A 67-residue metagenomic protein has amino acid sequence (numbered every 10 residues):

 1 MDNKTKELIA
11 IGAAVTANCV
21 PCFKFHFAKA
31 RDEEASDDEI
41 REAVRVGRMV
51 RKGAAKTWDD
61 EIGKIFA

Functional and structural regions predicted by a protein language model:
M1-A67: Hydrophobic alpha-helical segments
